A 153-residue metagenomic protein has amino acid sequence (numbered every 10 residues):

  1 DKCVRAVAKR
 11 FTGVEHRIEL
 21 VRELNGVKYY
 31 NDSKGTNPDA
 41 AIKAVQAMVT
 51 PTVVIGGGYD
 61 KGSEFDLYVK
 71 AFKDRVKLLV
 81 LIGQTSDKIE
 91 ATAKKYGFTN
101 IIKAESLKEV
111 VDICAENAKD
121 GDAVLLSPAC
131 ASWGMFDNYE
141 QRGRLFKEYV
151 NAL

Functional and structural regions predicted by a protein language model:
D1-V76: Nucleotide phosphate-binding/pyrophosphate-handling subdomain across enzymes that bind or process nucleotide phosphates
V27-K28, S132-M135: A short acidic, helix-capping loop that chelates divalent metal ions and anchors anionic groups
A40, K88-A91, M135: Phosphate- and divalent-cation-binding pockets in alpha/beta enzyme and binding domains that engage nucleotide-derived
D66-D122: C-terminal helical cap/extension that packs against the catalytic core of soluble nucleotide-cofactor enzymes
L125-A129: Short beta-strands and strand-loop turn motifs
G134, K147-L153: Phosphate-binding loop of NTP-binding sites
